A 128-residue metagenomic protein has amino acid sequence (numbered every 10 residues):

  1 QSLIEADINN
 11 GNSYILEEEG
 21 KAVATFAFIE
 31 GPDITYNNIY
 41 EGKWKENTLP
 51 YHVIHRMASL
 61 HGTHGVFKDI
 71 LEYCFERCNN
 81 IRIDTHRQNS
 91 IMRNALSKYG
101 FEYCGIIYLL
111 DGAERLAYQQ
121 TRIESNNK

Functional and structural regions predicted by a protein language model:
Q1-S13: Active-site rim helix/loop that mediates acceptor-substrate recognition in acyltransferases
G11-F28: Conserved beta-hairpin
A27-G62: Conserved acyl-donor/pantetheine-binding loop and adjacent beta-alpha core of acyl/acetyltransferases and related
V53, E76-Q88: Conserved GNAT acetyl-CoA-binding A-motif
I54, M92, R115-A117: Charge-biased, low-complexity intrinsically disordered regions
S59-E76, R93-K98: Conserved acetyl-CoA-binding loop-helix of GNAT-fold acetyltransferases
Q88-G105, A113: Conserved active-site alpha-helix within GNAT-family acetyltransferase domains
L109-K128: C-terminal "cap" of GNAT-fold acetyltransferases
